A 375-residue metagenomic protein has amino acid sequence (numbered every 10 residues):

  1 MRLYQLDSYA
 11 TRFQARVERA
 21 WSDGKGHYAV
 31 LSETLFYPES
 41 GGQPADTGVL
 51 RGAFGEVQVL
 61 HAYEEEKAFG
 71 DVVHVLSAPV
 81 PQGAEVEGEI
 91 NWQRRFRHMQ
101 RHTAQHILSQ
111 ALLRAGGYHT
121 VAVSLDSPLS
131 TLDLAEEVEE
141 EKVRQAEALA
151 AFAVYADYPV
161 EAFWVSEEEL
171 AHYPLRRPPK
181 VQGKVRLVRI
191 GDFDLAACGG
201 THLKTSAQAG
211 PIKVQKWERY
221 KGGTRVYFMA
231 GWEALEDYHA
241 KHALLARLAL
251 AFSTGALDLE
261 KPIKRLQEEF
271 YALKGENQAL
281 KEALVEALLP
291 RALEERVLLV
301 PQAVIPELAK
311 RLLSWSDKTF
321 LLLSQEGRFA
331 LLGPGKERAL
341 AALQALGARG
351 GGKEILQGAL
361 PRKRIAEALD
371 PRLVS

Functional and structural regions predicted by a protein language model:
M1-S375: A glycine- and charged-residue-rich anion-binding loop/surface
